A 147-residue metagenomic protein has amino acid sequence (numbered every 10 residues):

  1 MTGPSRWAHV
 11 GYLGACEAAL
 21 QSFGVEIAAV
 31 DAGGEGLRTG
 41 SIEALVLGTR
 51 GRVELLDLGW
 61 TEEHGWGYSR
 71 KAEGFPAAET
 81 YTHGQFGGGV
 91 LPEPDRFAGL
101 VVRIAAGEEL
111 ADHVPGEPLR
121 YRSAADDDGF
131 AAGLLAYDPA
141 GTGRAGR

Functional and structural regions predicted by a protein language model:
M1-T39: N-terminal "first-domain core" detector
G11-C16, G65-Y68, E93-A105: Hydrophobic alpha-helical membrane segments, chiefly transmembrane helices and signal peptide h-regions, characterized
E17-L20, D31, Y68, G74 (+4 more regions): Amphipathic alpha-helical interaction segments
I27-K71: Amphipathic, interaction-prone secondary-structure segments
A72-V90: A short, surface-exposed interaction/processing loop segment used at functional sites
G84-R147: Acidic, proline/glycine-rich low-complexity IDRs
